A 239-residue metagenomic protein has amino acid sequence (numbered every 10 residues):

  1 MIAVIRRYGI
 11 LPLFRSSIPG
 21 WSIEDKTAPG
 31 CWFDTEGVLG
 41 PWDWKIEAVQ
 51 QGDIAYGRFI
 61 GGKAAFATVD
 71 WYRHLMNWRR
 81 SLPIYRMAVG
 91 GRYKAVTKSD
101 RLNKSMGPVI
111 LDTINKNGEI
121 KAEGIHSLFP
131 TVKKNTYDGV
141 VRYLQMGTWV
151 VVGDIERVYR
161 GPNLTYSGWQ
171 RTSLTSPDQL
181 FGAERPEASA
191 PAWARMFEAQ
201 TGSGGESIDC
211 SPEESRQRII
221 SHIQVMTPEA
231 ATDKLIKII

Functional and structural regions predicted by a protein language model:
M1-I239: Long, low-complexity intrinsically disordered regions
